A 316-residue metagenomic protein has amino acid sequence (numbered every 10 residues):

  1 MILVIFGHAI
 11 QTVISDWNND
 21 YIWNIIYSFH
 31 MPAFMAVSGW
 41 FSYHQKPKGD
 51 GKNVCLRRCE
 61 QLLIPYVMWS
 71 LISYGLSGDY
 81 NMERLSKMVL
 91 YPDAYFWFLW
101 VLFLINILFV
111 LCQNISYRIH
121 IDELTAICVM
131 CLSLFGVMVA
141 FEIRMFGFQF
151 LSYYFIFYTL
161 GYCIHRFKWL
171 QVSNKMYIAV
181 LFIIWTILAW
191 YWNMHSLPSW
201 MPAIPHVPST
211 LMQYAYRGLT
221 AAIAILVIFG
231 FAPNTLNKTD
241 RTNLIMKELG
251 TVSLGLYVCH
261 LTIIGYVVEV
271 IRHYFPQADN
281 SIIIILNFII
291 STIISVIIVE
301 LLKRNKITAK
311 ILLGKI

Functional and structural regions predicted by a protein language model:
M1-I316: Alpha-helical transmembrane segments and their immediate juxtamembrane cytosolic regions
